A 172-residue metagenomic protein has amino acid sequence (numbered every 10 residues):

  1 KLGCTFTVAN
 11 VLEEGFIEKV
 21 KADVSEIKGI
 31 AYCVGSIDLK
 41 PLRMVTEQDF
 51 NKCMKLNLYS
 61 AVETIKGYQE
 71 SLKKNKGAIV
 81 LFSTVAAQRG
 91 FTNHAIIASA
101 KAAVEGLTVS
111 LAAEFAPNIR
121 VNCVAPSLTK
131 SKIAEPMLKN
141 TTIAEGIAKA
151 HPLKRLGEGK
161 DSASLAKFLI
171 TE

Functional and structural regions predicted by a protein language model:
P41-L42, D49-N51, I147: Substrate-binding pocket helix/loop in short-chain dehydrogenase/reductase
R43, R89-A95, K154: Active-site loop immediately N-terminal to the catalytic Tyr-X3-Lys motif of short-chain dehydrogenase/reductase
I65, A100: Active-site helix of classical SDR
E70, A112-P117: Alpha-helical segment proximal to the catalytic Tyr-Lys
T84: Residue(s) in the substrate-gating loop at a strand-loop-helix junction that position the organic substrate next
E105, F115-T129: Conserved Rossmann-fold SDR core element
C123, E145-E172: C-terminal helical subdomain
